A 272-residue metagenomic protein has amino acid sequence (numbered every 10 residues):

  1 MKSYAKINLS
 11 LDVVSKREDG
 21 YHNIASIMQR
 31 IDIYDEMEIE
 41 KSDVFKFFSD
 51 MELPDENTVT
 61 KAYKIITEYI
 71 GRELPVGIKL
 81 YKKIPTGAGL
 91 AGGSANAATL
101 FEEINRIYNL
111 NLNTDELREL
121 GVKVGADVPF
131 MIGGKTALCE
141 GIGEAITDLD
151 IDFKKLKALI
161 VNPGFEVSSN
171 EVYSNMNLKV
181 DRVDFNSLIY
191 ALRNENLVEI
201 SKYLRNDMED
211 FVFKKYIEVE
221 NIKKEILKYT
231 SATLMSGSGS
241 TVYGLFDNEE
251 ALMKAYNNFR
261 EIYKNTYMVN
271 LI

Functional and structural regions predicted by a protein language model:
M1-A88, R106-R118, D150-K154, N162: ATP-binding N-lobe of GHMP and related small-molecule kinases
K6, G133, S238: ATP/adenylate-binding site constellation spanning eukaryotic-like Ser/Thr protein kinases, ABC-transporter
S10, E40, Y81, S201-R205 (+1 more regions): Short beta-strands and strand-loop turn motifs
S10-S26, L110-S231, L245-I272: ATP-dependent small-molecule kinase catalytic core of the GHMP/sugar-kinase superfamily and closely related
T60-P75, E102-E103, Y203-N221: A short, flexible low-complexity segment enriched in Lys/Arg and Gly/Pro that occurs in N-terminal basic tails
K64, E68, E102, R106 (+3 more regions): Short, well-ordered alpha-helices that flank and scaffold nucleotide-derived cofactor binding pockets
K79-Y108, A126, A232-F246: Glycine/serine-rich anion-binding loops at beta->alpha junctions that coordinate negatively charged ligand groups
